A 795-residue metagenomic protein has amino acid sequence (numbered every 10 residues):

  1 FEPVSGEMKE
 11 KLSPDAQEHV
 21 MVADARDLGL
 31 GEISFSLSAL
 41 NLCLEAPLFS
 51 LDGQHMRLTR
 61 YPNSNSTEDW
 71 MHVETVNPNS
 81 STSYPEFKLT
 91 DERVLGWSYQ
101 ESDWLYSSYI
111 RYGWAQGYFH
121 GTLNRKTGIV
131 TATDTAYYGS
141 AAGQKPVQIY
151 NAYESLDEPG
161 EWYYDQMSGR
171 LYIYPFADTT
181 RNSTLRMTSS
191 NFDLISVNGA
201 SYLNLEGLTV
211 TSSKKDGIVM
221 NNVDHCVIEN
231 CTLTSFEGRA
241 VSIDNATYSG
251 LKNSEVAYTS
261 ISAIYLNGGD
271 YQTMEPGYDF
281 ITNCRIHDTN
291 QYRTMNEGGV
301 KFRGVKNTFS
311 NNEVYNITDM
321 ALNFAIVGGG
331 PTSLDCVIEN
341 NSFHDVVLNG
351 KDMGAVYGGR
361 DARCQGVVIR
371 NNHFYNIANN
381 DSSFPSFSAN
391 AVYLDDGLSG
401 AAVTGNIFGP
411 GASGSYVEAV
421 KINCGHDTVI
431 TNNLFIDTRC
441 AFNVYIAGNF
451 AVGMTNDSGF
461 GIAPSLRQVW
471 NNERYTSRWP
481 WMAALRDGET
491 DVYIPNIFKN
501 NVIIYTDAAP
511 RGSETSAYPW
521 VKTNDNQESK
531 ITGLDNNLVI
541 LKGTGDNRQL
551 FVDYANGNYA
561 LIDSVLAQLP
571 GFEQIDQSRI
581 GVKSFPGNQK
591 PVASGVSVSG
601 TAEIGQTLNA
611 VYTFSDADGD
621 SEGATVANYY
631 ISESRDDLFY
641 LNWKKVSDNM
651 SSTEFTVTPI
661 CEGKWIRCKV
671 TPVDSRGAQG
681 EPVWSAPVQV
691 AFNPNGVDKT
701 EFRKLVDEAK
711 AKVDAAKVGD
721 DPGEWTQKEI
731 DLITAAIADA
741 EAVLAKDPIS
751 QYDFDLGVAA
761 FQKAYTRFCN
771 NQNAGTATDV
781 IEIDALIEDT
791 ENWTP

Functional and structural regions predicted by a protein language model:
F1-N222, N556-L561, Q568-P586: Extracellular polysaccharide-degrading/modifying enzymes targeting complex plant/algal/animal polysaccharides
A200, T211-V227, C231-A246: A conserved hydrophobic secondary-structure block that centers on an alpha-helix together with its immediately flanking
K215-V219, E237-I243, A257-G557: Glycine- and acidic/polar-rich repeat regions and solenoidal domains
I286, V596-V598, A610, F614 (+6 more regions): Fold-core signature of tandem repeat domains
G587-P694: Ser/Thr/Pro/Gly-rich low-complexity disordered regions
A691-P795: Beta-rich interaction/scaffold domains
